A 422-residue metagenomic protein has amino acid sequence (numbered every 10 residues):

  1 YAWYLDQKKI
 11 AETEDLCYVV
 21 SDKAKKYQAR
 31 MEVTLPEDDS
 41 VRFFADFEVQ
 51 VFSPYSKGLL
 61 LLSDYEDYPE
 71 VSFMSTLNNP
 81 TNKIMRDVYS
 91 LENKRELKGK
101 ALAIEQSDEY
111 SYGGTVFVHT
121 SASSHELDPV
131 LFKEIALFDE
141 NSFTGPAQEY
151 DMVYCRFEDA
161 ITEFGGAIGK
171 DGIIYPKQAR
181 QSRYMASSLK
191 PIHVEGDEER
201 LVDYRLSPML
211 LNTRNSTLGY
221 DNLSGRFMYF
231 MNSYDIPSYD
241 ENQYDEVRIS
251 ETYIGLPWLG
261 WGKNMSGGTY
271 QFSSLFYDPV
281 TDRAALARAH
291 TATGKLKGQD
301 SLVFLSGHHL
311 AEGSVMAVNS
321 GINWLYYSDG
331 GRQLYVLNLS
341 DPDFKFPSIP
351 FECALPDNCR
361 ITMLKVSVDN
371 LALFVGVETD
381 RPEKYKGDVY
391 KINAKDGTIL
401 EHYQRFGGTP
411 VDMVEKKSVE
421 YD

Functional and structural regions predicted by a protein language model:
A2-S21: Surface-exposed, flexible coil segments in extracellular/virion-facing regions
A29-V33: Hydrophobic/tyrosine-rich beta-strand signature of extracellular beta-sandwich/beta-rich modules, prominently
P36-F44: Short, exposed coil/turn segments at beta-strand boundaries within extracellular/luminal domains
E48-N78: An edge-strand/N-cap motif at the start of beta-rich repeat modules
E96-A101, S250-L256, S306-E312, A354-T362 (+1 more regions): Repeat-based blade/solenoid architectures
G113-S320, W324-L325, V336-L337, D341-P347 (+1 more regions): Preference for solvent-exposed, low-hydrophobicity sequence contexts
H308-R381: Loop/turn-rich, solvent-exposed surfaces of beta-rich toroidal or solenoidal domains
V375-D422: Blade-level signature of beta-propeller repeat domains, shared across WD40, Kelch, NHL, RCC1 and BNR/Asp-box propellers
